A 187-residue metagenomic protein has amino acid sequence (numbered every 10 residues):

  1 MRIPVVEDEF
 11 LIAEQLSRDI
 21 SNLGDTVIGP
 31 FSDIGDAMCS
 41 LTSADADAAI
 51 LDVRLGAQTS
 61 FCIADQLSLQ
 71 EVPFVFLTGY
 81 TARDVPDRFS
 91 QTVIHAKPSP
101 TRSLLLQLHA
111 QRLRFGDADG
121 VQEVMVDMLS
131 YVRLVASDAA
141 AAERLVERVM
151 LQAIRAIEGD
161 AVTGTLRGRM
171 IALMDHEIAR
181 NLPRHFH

Functional and structural regions predicted by a protein language model:
E7: Conserved acidic carboxylate
F10-G29, I34-D36: Two-component/phosphorelay signaling modules centered on CheY-like receiver
I50-L69: Conserved phosphotransfer microenvironments
V75-F115: Output/docking surface of receiver
A110-S130, I154, M174, I178 (+1 more regions): A short, charge-rich alpha-helical start-of-domain segment used by transcription regulators
D117, M128-V146: Short, charged helix-capping/linker segments at alpha-helix termini
Q122, A139-G159, R167: Conserved RNAP core-binding helix
T163-H185: Σ70-family region 2.3-2.4 aromatic/basic alpha-helix that recognizes the −10 promoter and nucleates DNA melting
